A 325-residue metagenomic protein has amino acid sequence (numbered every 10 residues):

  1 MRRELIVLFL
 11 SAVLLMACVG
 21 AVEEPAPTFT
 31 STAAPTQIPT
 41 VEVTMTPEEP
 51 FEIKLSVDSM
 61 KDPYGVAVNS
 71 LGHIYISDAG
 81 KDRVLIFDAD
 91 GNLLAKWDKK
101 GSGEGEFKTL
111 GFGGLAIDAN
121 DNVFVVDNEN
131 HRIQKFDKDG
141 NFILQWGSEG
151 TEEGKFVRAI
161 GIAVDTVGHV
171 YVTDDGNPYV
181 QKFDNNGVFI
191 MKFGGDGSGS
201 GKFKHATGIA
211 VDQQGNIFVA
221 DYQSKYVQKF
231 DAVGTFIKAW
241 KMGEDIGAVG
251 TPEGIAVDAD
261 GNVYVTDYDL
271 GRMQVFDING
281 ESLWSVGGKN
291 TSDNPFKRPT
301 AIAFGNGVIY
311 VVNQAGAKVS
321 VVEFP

Functional and structural regions predicted by a protein language model:
M1-E4: Positively charged n-region of N-terminal signal peptides that target proteins for export
I6-V7, I38: Short hydrophobic transmembrane-like helices used for membrane targeting/insertion
V7-M16: Bacterial N-terminal signal peptides
L8, P25-T28: Intrinsic disorder/low-complexity segments
V19-V22: Bacterial signal peptide processing site
P27-F29, A33-P325: Eukaryotic scaffold repeat domains enriched in small/polar residues
